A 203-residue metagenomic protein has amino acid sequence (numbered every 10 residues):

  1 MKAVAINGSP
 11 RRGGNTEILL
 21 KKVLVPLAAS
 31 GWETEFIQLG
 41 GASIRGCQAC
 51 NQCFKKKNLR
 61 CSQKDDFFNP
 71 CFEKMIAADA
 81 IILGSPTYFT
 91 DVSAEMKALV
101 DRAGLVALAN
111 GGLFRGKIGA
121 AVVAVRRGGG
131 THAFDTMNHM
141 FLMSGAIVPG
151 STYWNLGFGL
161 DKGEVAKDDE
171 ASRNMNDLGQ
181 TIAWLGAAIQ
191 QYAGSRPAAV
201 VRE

Functional and structural regions predicted by a protein language model:
M1, L24, A29-S30, P70 (+1 more regions): Glycine-rich phosphate/pyrophosphate-binding loop and the adjoining helix
K2-W32: N-terminal beta1-alpha1 ligand-phosphate binding loop
W32-A42: A short beta-strand-loop structural module common to alpha/beta enzyme folds
A42-M75: Cysteine-cluster motifs in flexible loop/terminal segments that predominantly coordinate metals
N51-K55, D101, K167-D168: Short, hinge-like loop/turn segments at secondary-structure boundaries
S62-I147, Y153: Helix-loop-strand module that forms the ligand-binding subsite of alpha/beta enzymes
